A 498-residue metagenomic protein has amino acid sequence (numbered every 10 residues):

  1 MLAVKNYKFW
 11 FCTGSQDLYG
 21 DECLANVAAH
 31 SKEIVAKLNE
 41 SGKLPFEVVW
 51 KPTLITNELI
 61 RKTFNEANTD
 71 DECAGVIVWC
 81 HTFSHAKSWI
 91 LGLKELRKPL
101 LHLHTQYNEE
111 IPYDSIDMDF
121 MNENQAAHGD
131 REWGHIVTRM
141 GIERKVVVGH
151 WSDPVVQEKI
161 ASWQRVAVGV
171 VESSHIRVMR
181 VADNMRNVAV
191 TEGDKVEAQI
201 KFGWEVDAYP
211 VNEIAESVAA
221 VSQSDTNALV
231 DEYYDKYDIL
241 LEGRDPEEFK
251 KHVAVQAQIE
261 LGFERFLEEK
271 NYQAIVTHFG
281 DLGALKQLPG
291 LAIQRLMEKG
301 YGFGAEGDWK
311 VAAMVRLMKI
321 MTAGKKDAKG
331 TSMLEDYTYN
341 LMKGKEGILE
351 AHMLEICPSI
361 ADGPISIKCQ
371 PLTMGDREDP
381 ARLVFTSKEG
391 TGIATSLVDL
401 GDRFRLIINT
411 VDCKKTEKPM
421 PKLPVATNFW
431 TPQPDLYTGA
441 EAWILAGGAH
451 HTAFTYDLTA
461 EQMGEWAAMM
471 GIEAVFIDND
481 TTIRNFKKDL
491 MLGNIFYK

Functional and structural regions predicted by a protein language model:
A3-N26, H175-N184: Short beta-strand segments enriched in small/hydrophobic residues
A25-S41: Short catalytic helix/loop segments, enriched in acidic residues and glycine and frequently bearing histidine
P45-E47, H104, E109-R244: Cap/lid and interdomain-hinge subdomains that line or gate substrate/regulatory clefts in soluble alpha/beta enzymes
P52-E66, V156-E158: Structural motif
I60-C73, I90-G92, E260-E269: Short, well-structured alpha-helical segments in soluble
E232, K236-G324: Long, internal scaffold/assembly segments composed of regular secondary structure
G300-P424: C-terminal catalytic subdomain
G375-K498: Extended hydrophobic packing segments that form well-structured cores
